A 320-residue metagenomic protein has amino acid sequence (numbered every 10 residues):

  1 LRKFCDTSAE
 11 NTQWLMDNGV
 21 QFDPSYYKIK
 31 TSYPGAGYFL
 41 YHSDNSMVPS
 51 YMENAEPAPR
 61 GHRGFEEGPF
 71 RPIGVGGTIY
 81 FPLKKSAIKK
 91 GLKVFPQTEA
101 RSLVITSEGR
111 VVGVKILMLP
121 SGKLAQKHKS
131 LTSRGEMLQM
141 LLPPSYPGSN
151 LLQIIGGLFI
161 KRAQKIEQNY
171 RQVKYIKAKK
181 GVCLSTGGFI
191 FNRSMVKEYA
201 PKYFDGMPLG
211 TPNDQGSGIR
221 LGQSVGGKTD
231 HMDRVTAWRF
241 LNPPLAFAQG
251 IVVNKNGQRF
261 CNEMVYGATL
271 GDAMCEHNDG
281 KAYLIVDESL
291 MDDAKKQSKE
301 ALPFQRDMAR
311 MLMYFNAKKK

Functional and structural regions predicted by a protein language model:
K3-Q172, R193: Conserved redox-cofactor binding core of oxidoreductases
P34, T106-G109, G113-I116, G188 (+5 more regions): Short acidic, glycine/serine/threonine-rich loops at helix termini
L83, C183, F191, G222: Conserved hydrophobic/aromatic pocket- or pore-lining residues that grip, position, or stack substrates in active sites
G122, F189-I190, R259: Glycine-rich nucleotide phosphate-binding loop and flanking beta-alpha elements of Rossmann-like dinucleotide-binding
I176-G188: Short hydrophobic core segments
T186-Y199, M308-R310, A317: Residues forming anionic-ligand binding surfaces in small-molecule and nucleic-acid pockets of primarily soluble enzymes
S194-I219: A conserved FAD-binding loop/helix module that cradles the flavin
I219, K228-K320: An anion/pyrophosphate-binding glycine-rich loop and adjacent beta-alpha core in soluble alpha-beta enzymes
